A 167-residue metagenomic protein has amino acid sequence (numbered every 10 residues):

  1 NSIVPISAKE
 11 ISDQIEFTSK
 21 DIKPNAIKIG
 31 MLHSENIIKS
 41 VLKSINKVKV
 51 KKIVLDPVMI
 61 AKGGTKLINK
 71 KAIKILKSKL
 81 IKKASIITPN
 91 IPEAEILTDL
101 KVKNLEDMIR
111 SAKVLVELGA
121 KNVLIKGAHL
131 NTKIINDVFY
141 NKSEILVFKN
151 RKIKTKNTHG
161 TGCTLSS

Functional and structural regions predicted by a protein language model:
N1-I6, T65-K70, T98-K103, K154: Short glycine-enriched, charge-decorated loop/helix-capping segments at active-site entrances that position
N1-K62, K66: Conserved N-terminal subdomain of the carbohydrate kinase-like
S7-Q14, S34-V41, A72, L76 (+3 more regions): General structural feature for long, well-ordered alpha-helical segments within catalytic domains of soluble enzymes
M59-A61, A94-E95, I153-K154: A short, flexible beta-alpha/helix-coil linker loop
K70-I145: Conserved phosphate/ATP/ADP-binding segment of small-molecule kinases
I96, T155-S167: Short, small-residue alpha-helix embedded
S143-K154: Glycine/charged-rich beta-loop-alpha catalytic/anionic-binding loops adjacent to active sites
